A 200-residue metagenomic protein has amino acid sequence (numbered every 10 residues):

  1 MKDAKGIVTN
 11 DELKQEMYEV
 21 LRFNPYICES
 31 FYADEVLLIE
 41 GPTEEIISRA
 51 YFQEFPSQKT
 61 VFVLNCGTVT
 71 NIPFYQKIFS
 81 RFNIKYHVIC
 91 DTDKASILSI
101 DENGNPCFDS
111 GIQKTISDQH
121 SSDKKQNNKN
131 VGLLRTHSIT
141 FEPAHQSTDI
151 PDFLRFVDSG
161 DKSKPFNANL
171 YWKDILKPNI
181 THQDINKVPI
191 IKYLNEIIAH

Functional and structural regions predicted by a protein language model:
M1-Y26, E45-I46: Switch/communication elements of ASCE P-loop NTPase nucleotide-binding domains
V20-L38, P42-H200: Acidic, Mg2+-coordinating catalytic modules of nucleic-acid enzymes
